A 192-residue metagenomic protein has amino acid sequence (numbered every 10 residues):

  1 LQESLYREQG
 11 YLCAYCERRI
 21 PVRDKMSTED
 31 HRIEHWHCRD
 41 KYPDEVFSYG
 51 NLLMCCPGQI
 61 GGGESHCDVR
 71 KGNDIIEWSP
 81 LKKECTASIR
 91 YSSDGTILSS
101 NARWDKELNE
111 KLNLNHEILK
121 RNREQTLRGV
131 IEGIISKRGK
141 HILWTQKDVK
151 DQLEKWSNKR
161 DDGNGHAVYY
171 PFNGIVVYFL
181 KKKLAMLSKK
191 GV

Functional and structural regions predicted by a protein language model:
L1-Y15, Y42-F47: Short, charged surface segments at domain edges that flank catalytic/cofactor-binding sites
R7-G10, S48-G50, K83-T86, S92-S93: Short, well-ordered loop/turn elements at secondary-structure boundaries
L12-Y15, R32, C55, S88-Y91 (+1 more regions): A structural signal for short, well-ordered beta-strand segments and their strand-loop junctions that often border
Y15-C16, F172: Conserved short hydrophobic patches within well-ordered secondary structure
R18-M54, G58-S65: Histidine-centered nuclease catalytic patch
E64-R123: Long, low-complexity, intrinsically disordered segments enriched in glycines and aromatic residues
R103-V192: C-terminal, charged low-complexity interaction regions
